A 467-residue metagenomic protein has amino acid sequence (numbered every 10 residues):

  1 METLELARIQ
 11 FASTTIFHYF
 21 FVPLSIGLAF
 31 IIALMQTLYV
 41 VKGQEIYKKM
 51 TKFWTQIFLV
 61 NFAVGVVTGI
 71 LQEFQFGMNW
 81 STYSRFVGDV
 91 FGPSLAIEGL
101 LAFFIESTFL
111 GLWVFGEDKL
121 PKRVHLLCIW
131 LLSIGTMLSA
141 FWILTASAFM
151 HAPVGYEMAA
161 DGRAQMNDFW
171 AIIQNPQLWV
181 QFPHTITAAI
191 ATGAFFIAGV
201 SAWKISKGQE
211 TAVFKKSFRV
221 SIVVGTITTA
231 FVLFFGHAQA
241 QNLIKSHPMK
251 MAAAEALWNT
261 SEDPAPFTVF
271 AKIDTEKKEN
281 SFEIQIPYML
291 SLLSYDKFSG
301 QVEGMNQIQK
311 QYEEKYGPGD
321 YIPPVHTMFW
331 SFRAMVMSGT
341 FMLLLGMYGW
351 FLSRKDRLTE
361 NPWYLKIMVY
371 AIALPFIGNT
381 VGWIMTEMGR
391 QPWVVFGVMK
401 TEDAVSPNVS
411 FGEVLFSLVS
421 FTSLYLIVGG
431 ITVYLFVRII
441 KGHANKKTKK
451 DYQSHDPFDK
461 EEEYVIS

Functional and structural regions predicted by a protein language model:
M1-S467: Polytopic transmembrane helical bundles with strong interfacial aromatic enrichment
